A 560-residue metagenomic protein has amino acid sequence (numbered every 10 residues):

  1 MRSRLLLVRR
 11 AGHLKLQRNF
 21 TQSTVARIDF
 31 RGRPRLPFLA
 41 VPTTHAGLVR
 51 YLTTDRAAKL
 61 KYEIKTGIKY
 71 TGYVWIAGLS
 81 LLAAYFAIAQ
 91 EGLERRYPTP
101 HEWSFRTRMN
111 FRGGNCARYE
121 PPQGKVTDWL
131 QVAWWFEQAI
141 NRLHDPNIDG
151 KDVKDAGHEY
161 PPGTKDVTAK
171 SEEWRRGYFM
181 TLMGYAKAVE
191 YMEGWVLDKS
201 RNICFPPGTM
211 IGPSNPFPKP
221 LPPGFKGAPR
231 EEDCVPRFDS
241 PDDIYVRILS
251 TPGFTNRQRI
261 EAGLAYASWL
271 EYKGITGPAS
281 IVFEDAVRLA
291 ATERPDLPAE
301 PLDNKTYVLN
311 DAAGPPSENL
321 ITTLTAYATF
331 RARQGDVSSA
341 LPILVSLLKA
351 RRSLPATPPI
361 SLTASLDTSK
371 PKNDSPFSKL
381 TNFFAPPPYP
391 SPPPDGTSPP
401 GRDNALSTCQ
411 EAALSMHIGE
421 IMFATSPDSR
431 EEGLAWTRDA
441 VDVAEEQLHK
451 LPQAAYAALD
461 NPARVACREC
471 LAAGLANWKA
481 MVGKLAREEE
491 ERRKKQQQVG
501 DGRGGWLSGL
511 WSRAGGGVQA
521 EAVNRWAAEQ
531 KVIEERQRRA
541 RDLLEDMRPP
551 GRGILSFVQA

Functional and structural regions predicted by a protein language model:
M1-I68, A560: N-terminal mitochondrial targeting presequence
L16-R18, R31-P37, V41-A46, N256 (+3 more regions): Boundary/linker segments of alpha-helical solenoid repeat arrays
T54-P98: Single-pass hydrophobic alpha-helical transmembrane segments typical of small organelle membrane proteins
A57-Y62, A312-G314, R402-L406: Flexible extramembrane linkers and terminal tails adjacent to transmembrane helices in organellar membrane proteins
Q90-L324, F330-I343, P358: Intrinsically disordered, low-complexity juxtamembrane tails/stalks of eukaryotic membrane proteins
D149, D198, D296, T357 (+4 more regions): Soluble, cytosolic/nucleoplasmic coiled-coil alpha-helices used as oligomeric scaffolds and tethers in large eukaryotic
Y266-L270, A328-R331, T363-A560: Fungal C-terminal region signature
V345-L347: Long, compositionally biased, phosphorylation-prone intrinsically disordered terminal regions that serve as flexible
